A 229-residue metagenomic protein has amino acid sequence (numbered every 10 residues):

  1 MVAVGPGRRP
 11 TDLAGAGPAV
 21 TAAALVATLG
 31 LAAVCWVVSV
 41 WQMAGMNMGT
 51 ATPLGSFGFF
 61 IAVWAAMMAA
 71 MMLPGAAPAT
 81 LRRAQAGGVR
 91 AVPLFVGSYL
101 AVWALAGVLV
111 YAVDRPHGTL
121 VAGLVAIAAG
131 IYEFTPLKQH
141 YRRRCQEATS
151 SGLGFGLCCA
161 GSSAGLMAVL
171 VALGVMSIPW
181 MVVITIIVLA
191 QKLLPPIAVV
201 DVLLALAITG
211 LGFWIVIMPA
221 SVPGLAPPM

Functional and structural regions predicted by a protein language model:
M1-A66, R115, Q139-E147, T209 (+1 more regions): Histidine-/acidic- and/or cysteine-rich, low-complexity loops and terminal segments associated with membrane
L25-V26, F57-I61, V92-P93, G123 (+1 more regions): Hydrophobic alpha-helical transmembrane segments
C35-V38, G58-R83, G97-L105, Y132-K192: Functional transmembrane helices that embed catalytic/metal-coordinating motifs
G88-S98: Membrane-interface alpha-helices at helix entry/exit sites of multi-pass transporters
G97-T135: Hydrophobic, well-structured mid-protein blocks that either form specific transmembrane helices
L105-Y111, C158, S162-V171, F213-A226: Hydrophobic alpha-helical transmembrane segments in multi-pass integral membrane proteins
I187-G210: Interfacial loop-to-transmembrane junctions
